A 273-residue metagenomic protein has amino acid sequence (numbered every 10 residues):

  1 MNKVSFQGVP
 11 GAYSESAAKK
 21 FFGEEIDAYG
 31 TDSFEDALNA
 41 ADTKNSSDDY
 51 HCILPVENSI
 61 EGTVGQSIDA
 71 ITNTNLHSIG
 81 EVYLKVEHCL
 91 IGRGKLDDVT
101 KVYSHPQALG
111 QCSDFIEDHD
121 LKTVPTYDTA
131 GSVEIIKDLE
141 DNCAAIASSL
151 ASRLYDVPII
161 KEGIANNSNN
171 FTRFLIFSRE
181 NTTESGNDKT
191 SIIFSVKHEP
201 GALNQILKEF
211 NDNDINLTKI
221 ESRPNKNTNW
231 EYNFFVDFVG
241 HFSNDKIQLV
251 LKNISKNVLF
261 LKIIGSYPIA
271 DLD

Functional and structural regions predicted by a protein language model:
M1-D273: Domain-level signature for soluble enzymes in the chorismate/prephenate branch of the shikimate pathway
